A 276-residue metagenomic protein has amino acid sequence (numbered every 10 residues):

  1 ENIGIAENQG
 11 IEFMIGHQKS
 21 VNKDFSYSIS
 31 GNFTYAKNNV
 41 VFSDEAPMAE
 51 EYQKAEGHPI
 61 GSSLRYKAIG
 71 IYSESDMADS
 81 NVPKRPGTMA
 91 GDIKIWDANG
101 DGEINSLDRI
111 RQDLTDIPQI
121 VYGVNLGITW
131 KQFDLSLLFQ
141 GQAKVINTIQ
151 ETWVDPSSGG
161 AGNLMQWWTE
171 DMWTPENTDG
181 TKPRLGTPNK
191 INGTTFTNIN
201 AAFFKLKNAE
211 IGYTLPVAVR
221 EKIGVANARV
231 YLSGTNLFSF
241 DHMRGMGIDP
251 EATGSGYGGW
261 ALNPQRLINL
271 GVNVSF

Functional and structural regions predicted by a protein language model:
E1-D24, H58-R65, T115-V121, G259-L267: Outer-membrane beta-barrel signature, preferentially recognizing the C-terminal barrel domain of Gram-negative
E1-I5, N32, K37-D116, D134-N200: Surface-exposed, extracytoplasmic segments of Gram-negative outer-membrane nutrient-acquisition systems
Q9-K19, Y27-Y35, Y122-I128, F133-G141 (+3 more regions): Membrane-embedded beta-strands that build the outer-membrane beta-barrel scaffold
S20-K23, A55-G57, R85-P86, N125-T129 (+1 more regions): A general structural signal for short secondary-structure junctions and capping/turn motifs
S20-N22, T34-V40, K131, Q142-N147 (+2 more regions): Structural signature of outer-membrane beta-barrel domains
D24-S26, L107, I117-P118, I223-A226: Short glycine/proline-enriched turns and hinge-like loops at secondary-structure junctions
F33, A46, T148, Q166 (+1 more regions): Membrane-interface anchoring segments and C-terminal beta-barrel signals
